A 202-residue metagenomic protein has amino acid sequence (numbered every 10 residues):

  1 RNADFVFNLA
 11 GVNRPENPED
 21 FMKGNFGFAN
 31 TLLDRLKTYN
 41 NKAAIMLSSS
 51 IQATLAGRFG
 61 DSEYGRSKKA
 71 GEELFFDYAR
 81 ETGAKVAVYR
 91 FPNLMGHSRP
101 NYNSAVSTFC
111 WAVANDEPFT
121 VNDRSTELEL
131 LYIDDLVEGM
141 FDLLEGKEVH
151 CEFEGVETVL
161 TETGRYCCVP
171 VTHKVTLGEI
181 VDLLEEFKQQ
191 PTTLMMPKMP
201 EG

Functional and structural regions predicted by a protein language model:
R1-F26, T31, R35-K37, Q52-F59: NAD(P)H-binding glycine-rich loop region in Rossmannoid oxidoreductase-like domains and their noncatalytic homologs
N2-A3, K42-A43, D116: A general structural motif
F7, M46, A87-Y89, C167-V169: Hydrophobic/aromatic beta-strand patches that form the interior of the parallel beta-sheet core in alpha/beta enzyme
M22-F26, D61-K69, R99-N103, L130: Short-chain dehydrogenase/reductase
N30-E72, T82, A87: Conserved Rossmann-fold NAD(P)-dependent oxidoreductase catalytic core, especially the SDR/UDP-sugar
F76-V88, P92-L128, I133-G146: NAD(P)-dependent short-chain dehydrogenase/reductase
D142-G202: Mid/C-terminal beta-alpha module of Rossmann-like enzyme folds, strongest in SDR-family dehydrogenases/epimerases
